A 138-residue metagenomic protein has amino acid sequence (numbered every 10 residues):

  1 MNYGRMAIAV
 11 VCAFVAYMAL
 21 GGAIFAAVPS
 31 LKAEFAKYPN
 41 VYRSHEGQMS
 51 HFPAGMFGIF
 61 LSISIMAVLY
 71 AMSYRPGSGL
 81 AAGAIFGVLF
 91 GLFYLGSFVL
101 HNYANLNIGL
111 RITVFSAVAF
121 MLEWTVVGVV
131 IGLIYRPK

Functional and structural regions predicted by a protein language model:
M1-K138: Juxtamembrane/disordered regions of integral membrane proteins
